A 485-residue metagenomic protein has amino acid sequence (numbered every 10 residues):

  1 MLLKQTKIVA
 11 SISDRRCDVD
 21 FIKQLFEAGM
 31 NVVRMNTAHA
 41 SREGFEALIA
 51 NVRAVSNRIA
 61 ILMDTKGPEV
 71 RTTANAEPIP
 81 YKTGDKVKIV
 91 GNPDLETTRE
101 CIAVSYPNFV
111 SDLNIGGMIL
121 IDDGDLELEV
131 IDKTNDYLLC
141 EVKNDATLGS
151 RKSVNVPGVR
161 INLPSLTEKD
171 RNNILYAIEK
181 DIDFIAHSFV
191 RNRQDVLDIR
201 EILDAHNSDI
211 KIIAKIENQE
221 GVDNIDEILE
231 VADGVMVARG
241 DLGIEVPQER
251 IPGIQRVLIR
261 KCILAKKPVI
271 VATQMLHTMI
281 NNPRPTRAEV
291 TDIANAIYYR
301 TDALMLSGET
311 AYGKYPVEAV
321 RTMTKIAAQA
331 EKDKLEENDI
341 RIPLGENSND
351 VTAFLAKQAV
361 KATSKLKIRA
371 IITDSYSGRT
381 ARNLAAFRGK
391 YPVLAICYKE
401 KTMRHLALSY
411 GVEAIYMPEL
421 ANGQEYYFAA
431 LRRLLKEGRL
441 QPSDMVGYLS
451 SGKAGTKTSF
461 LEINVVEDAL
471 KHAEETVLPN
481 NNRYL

Functional and structural regions predicted by a protein language model:
M1-L485: Non-catalytic helical/linker scaffolds that mediate oligomerization, partner binding, and domain coupling around large
